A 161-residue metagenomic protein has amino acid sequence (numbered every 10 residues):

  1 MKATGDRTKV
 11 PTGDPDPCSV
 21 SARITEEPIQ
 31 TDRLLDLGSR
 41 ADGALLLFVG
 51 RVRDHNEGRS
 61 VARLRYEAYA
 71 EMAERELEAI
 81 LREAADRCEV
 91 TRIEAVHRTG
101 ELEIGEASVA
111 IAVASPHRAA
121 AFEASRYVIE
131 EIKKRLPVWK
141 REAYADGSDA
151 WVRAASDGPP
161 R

Functional and structural regions predicted by a protein language model:
M1-S108, A114-R126, E130-R161: N-terminal, polar/charged subdomain of small-to-medium soluble alpha/beta proteins
